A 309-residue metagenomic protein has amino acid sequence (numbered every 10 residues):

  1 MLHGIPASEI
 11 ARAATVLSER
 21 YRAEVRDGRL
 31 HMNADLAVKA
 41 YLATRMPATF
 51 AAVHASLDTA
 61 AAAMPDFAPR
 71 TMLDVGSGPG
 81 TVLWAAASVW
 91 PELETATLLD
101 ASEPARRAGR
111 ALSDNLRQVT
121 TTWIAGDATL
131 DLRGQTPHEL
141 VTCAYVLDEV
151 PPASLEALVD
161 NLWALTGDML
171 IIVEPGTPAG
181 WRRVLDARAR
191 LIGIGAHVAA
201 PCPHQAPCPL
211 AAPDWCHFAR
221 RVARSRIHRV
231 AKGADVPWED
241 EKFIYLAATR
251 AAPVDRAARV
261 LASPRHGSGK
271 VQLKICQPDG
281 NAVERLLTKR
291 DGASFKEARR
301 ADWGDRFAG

Functional and structural regions predicted by a protein language model:
M1-G28: N-terminal auxiliary segments of SAM/dcSAM-dependent transferases
R29-S56: Class I SAM-dependent methyltransferase Rossmann-like catalytic core, especially the SAM/SAH-binding loop
A68-G78: Conserved class I S-adenosyl-L-methionine
P79-E92: Conserved SAM-binding loop of SAM-dependent methyltransferases across substrates and taxa, primarily the Class I
S102: Conserved SAM/SAH-binding beta-strand->alpha-helix loop
E139-A153: A short SAM/SAH-binding and catalytic strip from SAM-dependent methyltransferases
G167-G176: Conserved beta-strand signature within the Rossmann-like core of class I S-adenosyl-L-methionine
V230-G309: C-terminal lobe and adjacent flexible extensions of AdoMet/dcAdoMet transferase-like proteins
